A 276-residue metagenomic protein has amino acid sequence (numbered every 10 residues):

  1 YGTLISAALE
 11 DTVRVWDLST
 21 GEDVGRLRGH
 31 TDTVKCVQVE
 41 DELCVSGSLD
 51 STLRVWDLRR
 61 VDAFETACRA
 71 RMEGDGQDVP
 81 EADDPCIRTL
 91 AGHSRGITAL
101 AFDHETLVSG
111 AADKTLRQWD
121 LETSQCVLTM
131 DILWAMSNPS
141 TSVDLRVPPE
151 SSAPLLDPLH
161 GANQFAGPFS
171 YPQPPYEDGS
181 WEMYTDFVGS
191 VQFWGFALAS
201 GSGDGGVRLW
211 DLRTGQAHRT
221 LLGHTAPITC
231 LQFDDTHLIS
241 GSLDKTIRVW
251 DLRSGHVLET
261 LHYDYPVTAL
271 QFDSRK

Functional and structural regions predicted by a protein language model:
Y1-G2, D41, H104, G195 (+2 more regions): Conserved loop/turn motif of beta-propeller repeat scaffolds
L4-I5, C44, L107, L198 (+1 more regions): Hydrophobic beta-strand positions that form the internal "hydrophobic ladder" of WD40/Gbeta-like beta-propeller blades
A7, D23-G29, G47, A63-M72 (+8 more regions): Short C-terminal beta-strands that terminate individual repeats in beta-propeller domains, predominantly WD40 blades
A7-E10, G47-T52, L58, G110-T115 (+7 more regions): Conserved strand-to-loop turn within each blade of WD40 beta-propeller repeats
L18-G21, L58-V61, L121-S124, L212-G215 (+1 more regions): Short loop/turn segments that connect beta-strands within beta-propeller blades
D32-Q38, R95-A101, S137-L159, A166-Y171 (+3 more regions): Canonical WD40 repeat/beta-propeller blade segments in eukaryotic WD-repeat proteins
L49, R54-E73, E122-L156: Internal, charge-rich low-complexity segments
